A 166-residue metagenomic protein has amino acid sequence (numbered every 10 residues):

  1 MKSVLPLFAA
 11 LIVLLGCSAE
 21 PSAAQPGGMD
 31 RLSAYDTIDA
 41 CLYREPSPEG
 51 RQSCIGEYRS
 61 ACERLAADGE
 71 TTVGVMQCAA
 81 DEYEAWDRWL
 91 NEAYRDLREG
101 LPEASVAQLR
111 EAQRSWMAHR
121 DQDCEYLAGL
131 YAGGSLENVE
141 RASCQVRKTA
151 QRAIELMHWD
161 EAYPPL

Functional and structural regions predicted by a protein language model:
M1-V4: Positively charged n-region of N-terminal signal peptides that target proteins for export
P6-G16: Bacterial N-terminal signal peptides
P21-L166: N-terminal alpha-helical modules
